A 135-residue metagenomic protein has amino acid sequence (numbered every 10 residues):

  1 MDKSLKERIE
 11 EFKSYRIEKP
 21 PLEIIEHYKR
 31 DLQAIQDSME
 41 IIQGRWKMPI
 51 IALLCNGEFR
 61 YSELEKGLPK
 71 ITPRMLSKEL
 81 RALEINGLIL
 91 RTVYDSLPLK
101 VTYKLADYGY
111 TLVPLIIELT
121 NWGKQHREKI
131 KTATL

Functional and structural regions predicted by a protein language model:
M1-I42: N-terminal leader segment of winged-helix/HTH proteins
K6, Q36, S77, V113 (+1 more regions): Generic alpha-helical structural signal
E26-M75, T102: N-terminal helix-turn-helix DNA-binding core of bacterial DNA-binding proteins
M48, A52, N86, L115-R127: Alpha-helical linker/hinge and terminal dimerization helices associated with HTH transcriptional regulators
S62-Y94, P98: Canonical helix-turn-helix DNA-binding module
L68, L80, G109, V113-I116 (+1 more regions): Short amphipathic alpha-helical/adjacent loop interface patches that line ligand and macromolecule-binding sites
D95-L119: Basic, amphipathic "hinge/linker" alpha-helix immediately C-terminal to the N-terminal HTH DNA-binding motif
K129-L135: Short, charged recognition helix plus adjacent turn of helix-turn-helix-like nucleic-acid-binding domains
